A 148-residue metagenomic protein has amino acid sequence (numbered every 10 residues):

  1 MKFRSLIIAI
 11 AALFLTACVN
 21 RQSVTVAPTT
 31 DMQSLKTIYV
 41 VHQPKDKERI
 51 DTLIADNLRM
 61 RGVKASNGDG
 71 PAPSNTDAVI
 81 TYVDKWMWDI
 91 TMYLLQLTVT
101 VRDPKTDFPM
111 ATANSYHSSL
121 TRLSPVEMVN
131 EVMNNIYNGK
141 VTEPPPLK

Functional and structural regions predicted by a protein language model:
M1-I7: Bacterial N-terminal signal peptides that target proteins for export
F14-A17: C-terminal motif of bacterial Sec signal peptides marking the signal peptidase cleavage site
V19-M32, N57-R59, K64-A65, Y116-K148: C-terminal/domain-edge helix-coil "capping" segments
T29-Y82: N-terminal segment of the mature soluble domain
P44-D51, I90-M92, S119-L123: Solvent-exposed loop/turn segments connecting transmembrane beta-strands in outer-membrane beta-barrel proteins
T81-M87, Q96-L97: N-terminal post-signal-peptidase region of extra-cytosolic proteins
T91-H117: Amphipathic beta-strand/beta-sheet edge segments enriched in Tyr/Trp
